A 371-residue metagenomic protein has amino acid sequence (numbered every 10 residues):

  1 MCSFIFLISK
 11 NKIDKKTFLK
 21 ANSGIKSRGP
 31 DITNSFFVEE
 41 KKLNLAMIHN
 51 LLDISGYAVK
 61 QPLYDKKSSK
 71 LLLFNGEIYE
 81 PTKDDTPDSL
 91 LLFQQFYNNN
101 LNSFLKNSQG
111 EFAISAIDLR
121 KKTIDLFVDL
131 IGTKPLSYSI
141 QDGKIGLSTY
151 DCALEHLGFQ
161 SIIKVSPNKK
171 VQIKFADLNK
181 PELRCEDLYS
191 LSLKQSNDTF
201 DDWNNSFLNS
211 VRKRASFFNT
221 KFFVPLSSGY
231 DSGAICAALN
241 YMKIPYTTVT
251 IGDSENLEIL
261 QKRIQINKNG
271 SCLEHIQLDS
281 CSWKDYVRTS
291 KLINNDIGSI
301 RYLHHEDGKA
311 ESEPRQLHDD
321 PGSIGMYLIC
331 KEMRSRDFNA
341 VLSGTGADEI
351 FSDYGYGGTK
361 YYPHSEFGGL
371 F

Functional and structural regions predicted by a protein language model:
M1-D296: Cysteine-centered catalytic environments shared across enzyme families
D14, D85, F200, H318-M326 (+1 more regions): Aromatic-acidic/polar surface patches that form glycan- and anion
K106, Y230-D231, P321-G325, E349 (+2 more regions): Short, glycine/acidic-rich beta->alpha junctions
F217-N219, M333-F338: Glycine-rich phosphate-binding loop signature in dinucleotide/nucleotide-binding domains
A234, L328, E332, E349-I350: Phosphate- and divalent-cation-binding pockets in alpha/beta enzyme and binding domains that engage nucleotide-derived
S254-C330, G355-S365: ATP-dependent adenylate-handling ligase core
F338-Y354: Short acidic/histidine-rich active-site segments
